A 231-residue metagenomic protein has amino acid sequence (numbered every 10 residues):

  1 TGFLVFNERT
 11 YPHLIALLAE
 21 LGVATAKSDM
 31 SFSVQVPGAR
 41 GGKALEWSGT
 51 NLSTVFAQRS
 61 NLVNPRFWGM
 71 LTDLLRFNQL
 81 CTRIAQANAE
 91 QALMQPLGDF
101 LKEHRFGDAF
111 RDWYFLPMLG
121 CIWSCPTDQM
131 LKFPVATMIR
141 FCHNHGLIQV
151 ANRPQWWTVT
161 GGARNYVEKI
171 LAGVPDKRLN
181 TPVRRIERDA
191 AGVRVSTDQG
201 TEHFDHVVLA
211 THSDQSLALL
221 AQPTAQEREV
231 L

Functional and structural regions predicted by a protein language model:
T1-V5: Conserved N-terminal glycine-rich FAD pyrophosphate-binding loop of Rossmann-like flavoproteins
N7-R140: Mobile amphipathic helical/loop "lid" adjacent to a hydrophobic cofactor/ligand pocket
R9-P12, Q95, G161-E168, D214: A structural signal for well-ordered alpha-helical segments within the folded catalytic domains of diverse enzymes
I15, G98, V167, L171 (+1 more regions): Non-transmembrane alpha-helical segments in soluble domains of secreted/periplasmic/extracellular proteins
A24, K177, V207-V208: Short, well-ordered beta-strand core segments
R140-T197, E202: Helical element adjacent to the flavin cofactor pocket in flavoenzyme catalytic cores
T181-L231: Central helical "cap/lid" subdomain
